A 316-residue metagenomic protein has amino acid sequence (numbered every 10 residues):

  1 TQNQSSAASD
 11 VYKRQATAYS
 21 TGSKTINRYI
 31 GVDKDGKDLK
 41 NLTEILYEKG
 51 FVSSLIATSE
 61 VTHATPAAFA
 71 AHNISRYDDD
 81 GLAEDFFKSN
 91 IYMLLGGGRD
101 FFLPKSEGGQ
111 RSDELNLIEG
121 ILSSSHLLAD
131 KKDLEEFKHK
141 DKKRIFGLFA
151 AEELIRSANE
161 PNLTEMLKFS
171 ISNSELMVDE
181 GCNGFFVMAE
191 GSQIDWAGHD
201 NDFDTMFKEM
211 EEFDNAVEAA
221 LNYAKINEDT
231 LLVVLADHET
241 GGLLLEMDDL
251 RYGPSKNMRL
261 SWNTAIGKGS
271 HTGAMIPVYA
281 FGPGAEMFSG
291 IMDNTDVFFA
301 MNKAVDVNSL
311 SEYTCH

Functional and structural regions predicted by a protein language model:
T1-A8, Y12: Single conserved hydrophobic/aromatic residue that forms the stacking wall/gate of nucleotide- or nucleobase-binding
R14, E48-S54, S89-M93, S123-L127 (+4 more regions): Loop/turn elements at helix/coil->beta-strand transitions in domains of secreted/extracellular proteins
T17-S20, V52-A57, Y92-G97, I145-F149 (+5 more regions): Structural recognition of the beta-strand scaffold that forms the well-ordered cores of secreted hydrolase catalytic
A64-A70, E152-L154, A158, I171 (+2 more regions): Active-site His/acidic residue clusters
A70-G97, H126-A129, R259-S261: Acidic, His- and aromatic-enriched active-site or binding-groove loops in soluble protein domains that engage sugars
L94-I155: Long, well-ordered, tryptophan-enriched scaffold segments
E211-G253: Metal-dependent active-site segment of extracytoplasmic phospho-/sulfohydrolases and closely related
N263-M292: Substrate-binding rim/cap in mid-to-C-terminal beta-strand-loop elements of soluble/periplasmic
